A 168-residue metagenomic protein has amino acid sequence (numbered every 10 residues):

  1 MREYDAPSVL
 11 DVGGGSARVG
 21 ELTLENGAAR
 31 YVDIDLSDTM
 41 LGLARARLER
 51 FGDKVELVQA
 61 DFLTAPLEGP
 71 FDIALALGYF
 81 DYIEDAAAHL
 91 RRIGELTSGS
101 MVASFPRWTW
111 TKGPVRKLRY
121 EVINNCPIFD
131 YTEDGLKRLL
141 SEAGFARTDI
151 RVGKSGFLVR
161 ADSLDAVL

Functional and structural regions predicted by a protein language model:
A6-G13: Conserved class I S-adenosyl-L-methionine
S16-D53, Q59-F62: Class I SAM-dependent methyltransferase SAM/SAH-binding core
T64-G69: Short conserved loop adjoining the S-adenosyl-L-methionine
I73-E84: A short SAM/SAH-binding and catalytic strip from SAM-dependent methyltransferases
A87-G99: A short glycine-rich, Lys/Arg-flanked "PGG" loop and its adjoining helix->strand segment in the class I
S98-P106: Conserved beta-strand signature within the Rossmann-like core of class I S-adenosyl-L-methionine
W108-P127: Short, glycine-/aromatic-enriched active-site segment of Class I SAM-dependent methyltransferases
C126-A143: Short alpha-helix
